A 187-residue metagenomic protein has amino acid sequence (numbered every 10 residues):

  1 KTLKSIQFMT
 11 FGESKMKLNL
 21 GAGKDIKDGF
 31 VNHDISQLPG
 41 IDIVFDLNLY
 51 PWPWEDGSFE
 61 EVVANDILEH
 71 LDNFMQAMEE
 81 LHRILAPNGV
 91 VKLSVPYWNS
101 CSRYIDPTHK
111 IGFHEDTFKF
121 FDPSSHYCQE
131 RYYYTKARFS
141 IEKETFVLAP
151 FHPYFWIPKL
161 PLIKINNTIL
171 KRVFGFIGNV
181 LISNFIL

Functional and structural regions predicted by a protein language model:
K1-K15, I26-D28: N-terminal amphipathic/basic-hydrophobic helices that include classical n-h-c signal peptides and signal-anchor
I6, L49-P51, P153: Intrinsically disordered regions, especially transient/low-confidence alpha-helical propensity segments and coil-helix
I6-M9, I43, G57, E144: Short non-domain terminal segments
F8, P51-P53, R103, G112: Residue-level preference for alpha-helix termini and adjacent loops
M9-G12, K24, I35, Y133 (+1 more regions): A generic structural signal for short, solvent-exposed coil/turn residues that cap or connect secondary-structure
K15-S100: Conserved SAM-binding loop
M75-E80, A86, V90-L187: S-adenosyl-L-methionine-dependent methyltransferase catalytic module, highlighting the catalytic core
